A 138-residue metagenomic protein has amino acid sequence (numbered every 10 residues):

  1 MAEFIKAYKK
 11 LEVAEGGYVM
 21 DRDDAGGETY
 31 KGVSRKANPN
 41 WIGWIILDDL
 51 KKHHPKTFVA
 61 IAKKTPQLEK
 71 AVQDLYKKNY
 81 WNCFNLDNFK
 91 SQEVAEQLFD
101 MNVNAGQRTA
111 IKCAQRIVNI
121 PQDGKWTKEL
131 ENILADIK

Functional and structural regions predicted by a protein language model:
M1-K138: Cell-wall polysaccharide-cleaving catalytic domain and substrate-binding groove, primarily in peptidoglycan/chitin
